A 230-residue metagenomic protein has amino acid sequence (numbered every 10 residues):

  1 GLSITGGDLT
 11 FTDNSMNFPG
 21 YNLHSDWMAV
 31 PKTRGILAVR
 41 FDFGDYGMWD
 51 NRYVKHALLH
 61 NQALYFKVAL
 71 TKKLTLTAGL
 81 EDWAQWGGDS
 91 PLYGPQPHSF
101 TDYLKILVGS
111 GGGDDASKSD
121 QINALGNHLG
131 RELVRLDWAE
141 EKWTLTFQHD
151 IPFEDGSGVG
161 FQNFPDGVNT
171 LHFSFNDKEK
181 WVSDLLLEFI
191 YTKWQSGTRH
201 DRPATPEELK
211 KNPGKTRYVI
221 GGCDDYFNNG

Functional and structural regions predicted by a protein language model:
G1, V39-G47, L76-D82, F147-I151 (+1 more regions): Transmembrane beta-barrel strands of outer-membrane/channel proteins
G1-A38: Well-ordered mid-protein domain cores that form the structural environment of catalytic cofactors
T5-F11, W49-R52, S119-I122, G156-V159: Extracellular loop and loop/strand-boundary signature of outer-membrane beta-barrel proteins
N14-H24, H56-Q62, H128-E132, N163-N169 (+1 more regions): Residues that define the transmembrane beta-barrel architecture of outer-membrane proteins
Y21-W27, L64-L70, V134-W138, L171-F175 (+1 more regions): Residues on the lipid-exposed face of transmembrane beta-strands in outer-membrane beta-barrel proteins
M28-R40, V68-T77, W138-T144, F175-V182: Short loop/turn motifs that connect adjacent beta-strands in outer-membrane beta-barrel proteins
M48, F66-W138: A conserved mid-domain beta-alpha-beta active-site/ligand-binding segment of alpha/beta enzyme cores
P95, T101-Q121, T146-G230: Extracellular/periplasmic loop regions
